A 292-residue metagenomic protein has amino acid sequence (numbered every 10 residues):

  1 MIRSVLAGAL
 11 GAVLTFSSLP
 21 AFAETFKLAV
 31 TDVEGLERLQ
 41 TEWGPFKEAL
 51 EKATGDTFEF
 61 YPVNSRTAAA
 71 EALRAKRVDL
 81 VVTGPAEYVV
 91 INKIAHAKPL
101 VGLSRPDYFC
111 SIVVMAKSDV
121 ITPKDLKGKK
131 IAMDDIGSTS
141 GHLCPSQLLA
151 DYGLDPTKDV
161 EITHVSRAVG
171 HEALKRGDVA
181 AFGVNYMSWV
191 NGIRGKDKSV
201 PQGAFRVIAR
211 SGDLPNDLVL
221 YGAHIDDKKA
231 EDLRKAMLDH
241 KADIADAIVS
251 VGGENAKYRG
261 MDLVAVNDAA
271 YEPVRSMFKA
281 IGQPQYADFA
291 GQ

Functional and structural regions predicted by a protein language model:
T15-S18: N-terminal signal peptide c-region/cleavage motif recognized by signal peptidases
E24-E51, A86, F109-A173, Y258-G260: Bilobed "Venus flytrap"/periplasmic-binding protein-like clamshell domains and structurally analogous long
E24-P45, I225-Q292: An extracytoplasmic/periplasmic, membrane-proximal ligand-sensing/linker region
V30-D32, P62-R66, K76-V89, L103 (+1 more regions): Beta->alpha turn/N-cap motifs
K52-P62, R77, D151-V165, Q202-A204 (+1 more regions): A local structural motif
T67-V81, I94-A95, K124, A168-M187: Short helices/loops that flank or line small-molecule/ion binding pockets
H96-S104, I208-A209: A structural signal for short loop-to-beta-strand junctions that line the ligand-binding cleft of periplasmic/secreted
S118, K130-K229, K235: Pocket-lining segment of extracytoplasmic ligand-binding domains
